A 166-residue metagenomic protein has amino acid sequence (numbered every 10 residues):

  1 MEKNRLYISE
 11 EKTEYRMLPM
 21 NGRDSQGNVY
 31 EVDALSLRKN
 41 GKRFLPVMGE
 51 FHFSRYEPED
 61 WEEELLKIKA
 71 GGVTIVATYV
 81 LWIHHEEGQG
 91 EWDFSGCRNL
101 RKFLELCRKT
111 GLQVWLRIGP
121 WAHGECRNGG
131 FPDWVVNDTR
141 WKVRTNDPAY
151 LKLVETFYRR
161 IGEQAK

Functional and structural regions predicted by a protein language model:
M1-I75: N-terminal carbohydrate-binding accessory modules
R23, S54, G90-D93, L151: A generic secondary-structure micro-motif detector that highlights 1-2 residue hydrophobic/ambivalent hotspots embedded
D33, H52, E91-F94, R117 (+1 more regions): Poly-acidic low-complexity segments
E50, H85-E86, V143: Glycine- and acidic
P58, E62, F94-R101, P148-E155 (+1 more regions): Non-membrane alpha-helical structural segments and their capping/turn regions in soluble enzymes
W61-V135: Aromatic-lined substrate-binding rim segments of carbohydrate-active enzymes
A122-A165: Active-site-adjacent "subsite" loops/lids of carbohydrate-active enzymes
